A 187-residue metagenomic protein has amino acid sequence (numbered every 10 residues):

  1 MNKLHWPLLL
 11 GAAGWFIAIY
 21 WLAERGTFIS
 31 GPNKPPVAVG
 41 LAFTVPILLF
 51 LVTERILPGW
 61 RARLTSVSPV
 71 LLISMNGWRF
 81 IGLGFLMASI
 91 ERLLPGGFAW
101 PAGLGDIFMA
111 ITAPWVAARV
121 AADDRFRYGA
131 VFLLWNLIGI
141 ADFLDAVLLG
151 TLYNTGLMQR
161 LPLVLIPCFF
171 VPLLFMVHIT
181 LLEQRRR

Functional and structural regions predicted by a protein language model:
M1-G11, R187: N-terminal membrane topogenic signal
L9-L22, V39-I56, I140-V147: Hydrophobic core of alpha-helical transmembrane segments in multi-pass integral membrane proteins
Y20-S30, L57, F85-L94, L148-G156: Juxtamembrane "helix-exit" motif on the non-cytosolic side of transmembrane helices
S30-V39, L64-T65, L94-G105, G156-P167: Non-cytosolic membrane-interface motifs at loop->transmembrane helix junctions
N33-R92: A glycine-rich, hydrophobic loop/mini-helix early in the fold
A42-E54, F108-V116, P167-Q184: Hydrophobic cores of alpha-helical transmembrane segments in multi-pass inner/ER membrane proteins, independent
S74-G129: Membrane-proximal helix-loop-helix units in multi-pass membrane proteins
D142-R187: C-terminal transmembrane-bundle signature of multipass membrane proteins, characterized by strong activation on
